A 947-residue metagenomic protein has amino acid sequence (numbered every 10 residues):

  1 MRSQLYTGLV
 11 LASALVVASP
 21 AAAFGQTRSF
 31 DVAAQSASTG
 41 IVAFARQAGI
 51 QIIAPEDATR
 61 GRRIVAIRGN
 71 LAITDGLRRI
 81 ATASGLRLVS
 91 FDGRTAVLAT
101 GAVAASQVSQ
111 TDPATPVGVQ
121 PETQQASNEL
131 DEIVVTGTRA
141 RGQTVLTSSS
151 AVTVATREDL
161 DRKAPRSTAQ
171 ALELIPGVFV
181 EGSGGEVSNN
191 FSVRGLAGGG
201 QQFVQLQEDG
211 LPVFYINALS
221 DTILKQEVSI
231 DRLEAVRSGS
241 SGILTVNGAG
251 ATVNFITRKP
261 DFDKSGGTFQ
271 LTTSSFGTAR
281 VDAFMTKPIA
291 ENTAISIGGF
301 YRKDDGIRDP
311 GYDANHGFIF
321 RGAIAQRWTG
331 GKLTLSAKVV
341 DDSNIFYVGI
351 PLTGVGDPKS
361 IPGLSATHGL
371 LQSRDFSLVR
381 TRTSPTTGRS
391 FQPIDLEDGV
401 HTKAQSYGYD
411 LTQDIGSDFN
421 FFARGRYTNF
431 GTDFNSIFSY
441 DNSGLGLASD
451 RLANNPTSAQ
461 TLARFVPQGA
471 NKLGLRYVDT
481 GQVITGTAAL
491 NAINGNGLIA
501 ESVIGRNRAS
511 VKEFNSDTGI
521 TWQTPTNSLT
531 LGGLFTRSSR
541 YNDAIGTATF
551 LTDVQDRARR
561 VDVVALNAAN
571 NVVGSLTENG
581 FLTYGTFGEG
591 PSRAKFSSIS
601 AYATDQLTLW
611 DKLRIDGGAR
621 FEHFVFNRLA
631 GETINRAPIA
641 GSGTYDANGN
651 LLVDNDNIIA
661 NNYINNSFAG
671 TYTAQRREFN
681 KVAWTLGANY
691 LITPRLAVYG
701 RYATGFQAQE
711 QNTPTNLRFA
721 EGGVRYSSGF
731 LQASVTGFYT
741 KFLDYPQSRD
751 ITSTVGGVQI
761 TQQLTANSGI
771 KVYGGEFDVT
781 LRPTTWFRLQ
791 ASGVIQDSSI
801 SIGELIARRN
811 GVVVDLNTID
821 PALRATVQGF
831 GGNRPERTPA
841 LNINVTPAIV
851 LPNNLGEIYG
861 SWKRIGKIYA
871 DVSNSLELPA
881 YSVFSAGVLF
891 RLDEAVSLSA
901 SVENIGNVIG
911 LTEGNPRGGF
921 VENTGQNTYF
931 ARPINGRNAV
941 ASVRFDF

Functional and structural regions predicted by a protein language model:
G25, Q202-F203, F214-I216, S229-R232 (+4 more regions): Outer-membrane beta-barrel translocator/receptor signature
I41-A48, T100-D161: Short, acidic, small-residue-rich periplasmic hinge/interaction motif at the N-terminus of Gram-negative outer-membrane
A96-A99, T136-T144, S149-V152, A169-L211 (+1 more regions): Extracytoplasmic beta-strand/coil segments of soluble accessory domains associated with Gram-negative outer-membrane
Q110, V119, Q124, A766-V872 (+1 more regions): Gram-negative outer-membrane beta-barrel transporters
L211-R237: Short acidic/polar hinge/loop motifs at secondary-structure boundaries that mediate gating or recognition
F320, A325-R327, K332-G408, D433-V511 (+4 more regions): Acidic/polar loop-and-plug regions of large Gram-negative outer-membrane beta-barrel proteins
V511-E513, Q523-A569, G590-F742, R782 (+2 more regions): Structural signature of Gram-negative outer-membrane beta-barrels, strongest in the C-terminal barrel of TonB-dependent
L743-D744, W786, V794, S798 (+2 more regions): C-terminal beta-signal and adjacent terminal beta-strands/loops of Gram-negative outer-membrane beta-barrel proteins
